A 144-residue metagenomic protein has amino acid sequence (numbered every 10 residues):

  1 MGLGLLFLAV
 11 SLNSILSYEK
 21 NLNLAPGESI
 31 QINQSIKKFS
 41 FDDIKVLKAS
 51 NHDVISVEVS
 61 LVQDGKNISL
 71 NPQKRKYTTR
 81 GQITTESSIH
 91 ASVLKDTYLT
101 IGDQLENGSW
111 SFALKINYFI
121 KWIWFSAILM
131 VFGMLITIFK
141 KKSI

Functional and structural regions predicted by a protein language model:
M1-I144: Solvent-exposed, non-transmembrane regions of integral membrane proteins
